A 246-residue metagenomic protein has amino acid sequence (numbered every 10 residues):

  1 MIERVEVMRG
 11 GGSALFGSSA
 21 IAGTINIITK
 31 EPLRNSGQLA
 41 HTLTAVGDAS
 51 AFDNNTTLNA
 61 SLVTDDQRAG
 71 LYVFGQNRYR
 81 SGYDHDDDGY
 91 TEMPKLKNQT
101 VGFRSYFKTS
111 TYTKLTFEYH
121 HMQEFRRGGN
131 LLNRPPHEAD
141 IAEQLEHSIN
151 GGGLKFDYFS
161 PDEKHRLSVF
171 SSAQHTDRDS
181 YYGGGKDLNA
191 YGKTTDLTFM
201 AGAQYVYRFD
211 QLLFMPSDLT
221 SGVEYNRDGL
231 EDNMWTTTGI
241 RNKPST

Functional and structural regions predicted by a protein language model:
M1-I2, V7, S19-L43, N54-N59: N-terminal periplasmic accessory domains that precede and gate Gram-negative outer-membrane beta-barrel machines
G17, D48-F52, V63, M93-K97 (+3 more regions): Short sequence motifs at beta-strands and strand-loop junctions characteristic of Gram-negative outer-membrane
G23, G37, L43, N54-L58 (+5 more regions): Hydrophobic, lipid-facing positions within transmembrane beta-strands of outer-membrane proteins
P32-S36, T64-A69, T111-K114, S160-R166 (+1 more regions): Short loop/turn motifs that connect adjacent beta-strands in outer-membrane beta-barrel proteins
G37-H41, L71-G75, F103-S105, T113 (+3 more regions): Membrane-embedded beta-strand positions of outer-membrane beta-barrel proteins
L43-G47, T64-D66, N77-S81, H121-F125 (+4 more regions): Transmembrane beta-strands of outer-membrane beta-barrel pores
R80-T100, Y106-K108, Y112-L167, A173-T198: Flexible loop and strand-edge segments within Gram-negative outer membrane beta-barrel domains
L145-S148, A173, D177-D179, K186-T246: Outer-membrane beta-barrel transmembrane domain signature of Gram-negative proteins, especially the mid-to-C-terminal
